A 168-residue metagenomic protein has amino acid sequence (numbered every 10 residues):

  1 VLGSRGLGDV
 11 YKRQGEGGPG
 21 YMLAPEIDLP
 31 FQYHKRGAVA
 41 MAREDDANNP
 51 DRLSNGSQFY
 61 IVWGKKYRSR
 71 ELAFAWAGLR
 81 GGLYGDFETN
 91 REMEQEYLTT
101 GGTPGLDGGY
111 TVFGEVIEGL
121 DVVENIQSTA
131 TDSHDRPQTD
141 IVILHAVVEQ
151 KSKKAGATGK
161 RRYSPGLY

Functional and structural regions predicted by a protein language model:
S4-Y168: Cyclophilin-like peptidyl-prolyl cis-trans isomerases
